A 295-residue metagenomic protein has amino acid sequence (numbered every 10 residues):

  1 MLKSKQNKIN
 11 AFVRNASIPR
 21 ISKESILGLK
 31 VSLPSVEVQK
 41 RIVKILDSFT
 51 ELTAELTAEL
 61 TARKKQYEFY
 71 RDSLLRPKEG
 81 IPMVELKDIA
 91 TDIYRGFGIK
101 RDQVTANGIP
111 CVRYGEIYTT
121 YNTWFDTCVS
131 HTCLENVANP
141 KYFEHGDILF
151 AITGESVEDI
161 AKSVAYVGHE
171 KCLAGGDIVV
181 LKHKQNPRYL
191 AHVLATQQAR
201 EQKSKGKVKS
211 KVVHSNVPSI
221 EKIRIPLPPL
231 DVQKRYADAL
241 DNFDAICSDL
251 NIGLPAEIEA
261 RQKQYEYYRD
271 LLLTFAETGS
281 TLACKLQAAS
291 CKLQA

Functional and structural regions predicted by a protein language model:
M1-K3, R113, N139-Q197: A short beta-sheet element
L2, R14-P34, K171-D177, V208-P229: A short glycine-rich beta-alpha junction/loop motif
N15, G98-I99, N136-V137, V167 (+2 more regions): Short, solvent-exposed loop/turn positions at domain surfaces that link secondary-structure elements or cap domain
S25-K64, E68, E221-Q262, E266: Amphipathic alpha-helical segments
S35, S73-P82, L271, S280 (+1 more regions): Structural preference for solvent-exposed beta-strand-turn elements and adjacent flexible terminal/loop segments within
K65, K285-A295: Short, basic, low-complexity termini and linkers enriched in Ser/Thr/Gly/Pro that act as targeting/leader peptides
S73-G96, G253, E257-K263, Y268: Non-catalytic DNA-recognition/assembly elements of restriction-modification systems
D88-R101, E116-H145: Sequence-specific dsDNA recognition surfaces
